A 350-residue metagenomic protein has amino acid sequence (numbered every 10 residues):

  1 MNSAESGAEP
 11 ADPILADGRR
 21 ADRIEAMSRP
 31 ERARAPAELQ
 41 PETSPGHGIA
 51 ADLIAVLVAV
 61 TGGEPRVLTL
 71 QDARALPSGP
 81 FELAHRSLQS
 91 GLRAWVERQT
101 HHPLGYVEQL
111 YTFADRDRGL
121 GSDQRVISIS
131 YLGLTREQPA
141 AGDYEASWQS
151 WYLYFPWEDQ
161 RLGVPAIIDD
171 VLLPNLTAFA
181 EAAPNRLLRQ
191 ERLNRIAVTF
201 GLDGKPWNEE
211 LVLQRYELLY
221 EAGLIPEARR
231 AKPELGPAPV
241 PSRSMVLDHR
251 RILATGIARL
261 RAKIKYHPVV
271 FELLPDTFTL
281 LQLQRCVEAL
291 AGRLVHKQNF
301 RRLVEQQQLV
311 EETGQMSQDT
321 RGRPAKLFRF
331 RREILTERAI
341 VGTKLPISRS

Functional and structural regions predicted by a protein language model:
S3-A11: Intrinsically disordered, low-complexity segments enriched in serine/proline and basic residues
P36-A75: N-terminal strand-loop-strand
G63-L104, L110-R116, I264-E288: Conserved Nudix-box catalytic region and its N-terminal flanking loop in Nudix hydrolases and closely related
D117-G142, I257, K326-I334: Active-site-adjacent beta-strand/loop module that shapes the phosphate/pyrophosphate-binding cleft
S130-L134, A141-I264, T277-L281, F300 (+1 more regions): NUDIX/MutT-family hydrolases
G133, Q308-S350: Long, intrinsically disordered, low-complexity Ser/Thr/Pro-rich regulatory/activation regions of nuclear proteins
L294-T313: Charge-enriched amphipathic alpha-helical scaffolds
